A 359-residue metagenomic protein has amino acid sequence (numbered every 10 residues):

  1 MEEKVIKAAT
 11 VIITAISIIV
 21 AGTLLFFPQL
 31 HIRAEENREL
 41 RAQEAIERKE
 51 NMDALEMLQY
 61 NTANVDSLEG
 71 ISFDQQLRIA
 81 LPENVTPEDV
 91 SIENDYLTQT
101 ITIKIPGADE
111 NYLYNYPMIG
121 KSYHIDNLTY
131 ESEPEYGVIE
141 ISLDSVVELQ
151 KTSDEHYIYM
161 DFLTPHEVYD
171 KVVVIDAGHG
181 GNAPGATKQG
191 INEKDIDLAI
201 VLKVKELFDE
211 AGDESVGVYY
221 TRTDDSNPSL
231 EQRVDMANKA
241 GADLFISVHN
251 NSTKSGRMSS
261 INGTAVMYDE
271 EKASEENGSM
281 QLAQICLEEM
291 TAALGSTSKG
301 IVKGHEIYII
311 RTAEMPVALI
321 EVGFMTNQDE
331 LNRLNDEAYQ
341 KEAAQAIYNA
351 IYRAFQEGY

Functional and structural regions predicted by a protein language model:
M1-V174, G181-N182, E206, E210 (+1 more regions): Short linear recognition/processing motifs and adjacent strand/loop elements at protein termini and domain edges
Y123, A240, A313: Structured loop/turn residues at beta-strand edges in well-structured enzyme cores
D154, Y159, L163-Q284, A292 (+2 more regions): Catalytic-core regions of hydrolytic enzymes
K254, G300-Y359: Active-site-adjacent mobile loop/cap segments within catalytic or ligand-binding domains
